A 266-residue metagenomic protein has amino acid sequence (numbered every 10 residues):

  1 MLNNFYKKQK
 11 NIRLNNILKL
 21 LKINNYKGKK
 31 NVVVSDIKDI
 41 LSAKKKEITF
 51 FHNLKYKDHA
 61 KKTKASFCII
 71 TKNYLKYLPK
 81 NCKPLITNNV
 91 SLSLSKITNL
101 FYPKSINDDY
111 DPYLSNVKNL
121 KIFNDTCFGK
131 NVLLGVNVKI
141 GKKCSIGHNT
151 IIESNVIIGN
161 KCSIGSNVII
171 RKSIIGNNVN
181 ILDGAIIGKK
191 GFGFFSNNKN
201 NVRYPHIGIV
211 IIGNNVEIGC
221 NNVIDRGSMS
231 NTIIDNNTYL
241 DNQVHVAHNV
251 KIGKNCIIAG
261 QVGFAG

Functional and structural regions predicted by a protein language model:
M1-L114, K118, N178, G184-A185 (+2 more regions): Terminal amphipathic alpha-helical/low-complexity segments used for targeting or macromolecular assembly
F50, L114-G266: Structural signal for interior beta-strand "rungs" in well-ordered beta-sheet cores of soluble enzyme domains
